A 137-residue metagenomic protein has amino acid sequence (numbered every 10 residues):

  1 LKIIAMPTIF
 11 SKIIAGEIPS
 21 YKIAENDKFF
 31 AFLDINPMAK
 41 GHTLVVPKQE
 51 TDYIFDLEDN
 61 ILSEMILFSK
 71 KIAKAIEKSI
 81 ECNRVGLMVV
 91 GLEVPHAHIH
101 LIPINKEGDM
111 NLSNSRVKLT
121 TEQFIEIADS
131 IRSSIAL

Functional and structural regions predicted by a protein language model:
K2-L137: HIT superfamily nucleotide-processing domains
